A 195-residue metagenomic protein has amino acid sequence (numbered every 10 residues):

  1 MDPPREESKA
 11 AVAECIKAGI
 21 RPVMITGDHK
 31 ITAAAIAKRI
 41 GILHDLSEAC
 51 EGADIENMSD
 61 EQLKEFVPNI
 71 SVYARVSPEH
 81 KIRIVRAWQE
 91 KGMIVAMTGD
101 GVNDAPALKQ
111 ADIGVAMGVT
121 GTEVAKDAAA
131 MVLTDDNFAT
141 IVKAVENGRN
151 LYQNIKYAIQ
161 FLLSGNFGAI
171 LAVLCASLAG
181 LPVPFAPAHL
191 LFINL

Functional and structural regions predicted by a protein language model:
M1-G27, I31, M58-S59: Signature of the cytosolic headpiece of P-type E1-E2 ATPases
K9-V12, H29-I40, E79-I84, G101-A111: Acidic, divalent-metal-coordinating active-site segment for phosphoryl/phosphodiester hydrolysis, typified by short
I16, K38, S177: Short polybasic/polar patches that bind polyanions
V23-I25, A96-G99, P106: Cytosolic beta-strand hydrophobic patch enriched in CBS
T26, T32, T98, T122: Ser/Thr-centric signal marking residues that sit in or immediately flank functional binding/regulatory motifs
H44-M97, A111, A116-L195: Membrane-embedded transport module
